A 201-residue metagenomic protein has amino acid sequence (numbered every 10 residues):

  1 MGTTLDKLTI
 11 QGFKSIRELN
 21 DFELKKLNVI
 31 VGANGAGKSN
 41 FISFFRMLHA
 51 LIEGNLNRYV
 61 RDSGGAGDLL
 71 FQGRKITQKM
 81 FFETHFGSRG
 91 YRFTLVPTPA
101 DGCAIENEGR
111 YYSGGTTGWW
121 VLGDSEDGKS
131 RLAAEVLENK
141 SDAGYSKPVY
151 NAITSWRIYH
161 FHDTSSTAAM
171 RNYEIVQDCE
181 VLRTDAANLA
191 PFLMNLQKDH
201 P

Functional and structural regions predicted by a protein language model:
M1-K79: Pre-Walker A-like glycine/lysine-rich segment at the N-terminus of P-loop NTPase domains
K14, F86-S88: A generic beta-sheet turn/junction motif
Q78-M80, T154-S155: Short glycine-/polar-rich loops that comprise or flank the Walker A/P-loop and associated switch/sensor motifs
M80-F86: Short beta-strand segments that buttress and anchor functional surface loops
S88-P201: Electropositive, glycine-dotted interaction segments that contact anionic polymers or phosphate-rich ligands
